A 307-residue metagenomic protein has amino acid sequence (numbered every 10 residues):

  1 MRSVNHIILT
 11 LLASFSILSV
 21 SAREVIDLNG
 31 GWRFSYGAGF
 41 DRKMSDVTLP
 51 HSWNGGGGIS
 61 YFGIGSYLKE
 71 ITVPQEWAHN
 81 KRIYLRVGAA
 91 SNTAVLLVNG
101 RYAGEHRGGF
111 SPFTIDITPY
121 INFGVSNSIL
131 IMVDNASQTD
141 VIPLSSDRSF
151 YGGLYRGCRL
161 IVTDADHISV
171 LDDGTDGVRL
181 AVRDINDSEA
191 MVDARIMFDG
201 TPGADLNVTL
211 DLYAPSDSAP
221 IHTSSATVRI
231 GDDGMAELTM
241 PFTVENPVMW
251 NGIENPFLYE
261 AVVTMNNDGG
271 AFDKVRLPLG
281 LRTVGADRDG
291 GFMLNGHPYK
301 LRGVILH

Functional and structural regions predicted by a protein language model:
M1-L9: Bacterial N-terminal signal peptides that target proteins for export
I8-S16: Bacterial N-terminal signal peptides
G30, V178-R179, V262-H307: N-terminal carbohydrate-binding accessory modules
F34-G37, G57, F62-L171, T175-G177: Accessory beta-strand-rich segments of carbohydrate-active enzymes
A78-K81, I121-S126, V244-L258: Short glycine/proline/serine/threonine-rich loop/turn segments at secondary-structure transition edges
L96-V98, E189-R229, A236-L238: Beta-strand-rich binding/interaction modules
S111-T114, D232-V244: Aromatic sugar-binding surface patches on proteins that engage polysaccharides or sugar-phosphate polymers
A165-T201: Surface beta-strand/loop "capping" patches
